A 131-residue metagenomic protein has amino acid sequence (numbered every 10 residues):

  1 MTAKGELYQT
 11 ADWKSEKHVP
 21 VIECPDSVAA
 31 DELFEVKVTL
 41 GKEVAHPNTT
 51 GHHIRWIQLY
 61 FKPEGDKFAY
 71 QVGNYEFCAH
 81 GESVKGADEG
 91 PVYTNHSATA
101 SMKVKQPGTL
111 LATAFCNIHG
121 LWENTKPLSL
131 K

Functional and structural regions predicted by a protein language model:
M1-A29: Short, compositionally biased P/S/T/A/G/V-rich stretches that sit at domain boundaries
L33, P107-L111: Extracellular Ig-like/FN3 beta-sandwich strand-entry sites
T39-T50: Short amphipathic, basic-aromatic surface patches that mediate peripheral association with negatively charged
G51-G73: Extended low-complexity, serine/threonine- and proline-enriched intrinsically disordered segments
Y70-A87: Solvent-exposed serine/threonine-rich low-complexity stretches and specific carbohydrate-binding patches
D88-T99: Aromatic sugar-binding surface patches on proteins that engage polysaccharides or sugar-phosphate polymers
A98-Q106: Short, hydrophobic beta-strand segments
F115-T125: Short acidic/polar inter-strand loop motif in beta-rich domains
